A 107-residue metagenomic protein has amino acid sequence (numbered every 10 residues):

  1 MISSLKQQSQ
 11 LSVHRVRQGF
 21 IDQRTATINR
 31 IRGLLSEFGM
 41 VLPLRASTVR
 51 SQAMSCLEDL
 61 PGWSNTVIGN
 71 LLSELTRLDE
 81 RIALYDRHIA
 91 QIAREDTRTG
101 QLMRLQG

Functional and structural regions predicted by a protein language model:
M1-G107: A detector of single, family-specific signature residues that are central to catalytic or substrate-handling motifs
